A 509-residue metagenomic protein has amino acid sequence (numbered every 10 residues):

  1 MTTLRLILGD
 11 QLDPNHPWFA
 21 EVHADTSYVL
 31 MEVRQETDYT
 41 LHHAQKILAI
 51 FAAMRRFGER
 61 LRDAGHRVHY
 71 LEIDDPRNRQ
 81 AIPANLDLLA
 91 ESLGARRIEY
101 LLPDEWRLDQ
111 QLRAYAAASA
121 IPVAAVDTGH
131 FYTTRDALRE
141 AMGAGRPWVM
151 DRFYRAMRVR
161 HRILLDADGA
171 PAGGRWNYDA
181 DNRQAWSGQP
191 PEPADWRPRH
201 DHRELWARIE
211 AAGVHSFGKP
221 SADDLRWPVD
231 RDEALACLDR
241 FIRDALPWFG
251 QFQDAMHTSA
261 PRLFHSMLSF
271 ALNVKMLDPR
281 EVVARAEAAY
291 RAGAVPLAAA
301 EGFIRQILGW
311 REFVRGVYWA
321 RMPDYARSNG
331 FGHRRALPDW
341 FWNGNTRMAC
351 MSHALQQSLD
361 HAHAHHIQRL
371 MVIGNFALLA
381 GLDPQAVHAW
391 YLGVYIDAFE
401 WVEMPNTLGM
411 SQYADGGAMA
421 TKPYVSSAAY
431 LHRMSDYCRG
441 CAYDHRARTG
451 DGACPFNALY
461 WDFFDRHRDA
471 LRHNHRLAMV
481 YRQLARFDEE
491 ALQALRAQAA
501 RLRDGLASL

Functional and structural regions predicted by a protein language model:
M1-I73: N-terminal beta-strand-loop-alpha-helix module at the start of alpha/beta ligand-binding or catalytic domains
L8, A236, A255, S259-L509: C-terminal catalytic domain of photolyase/cryptochrome flavoproteins, centering on the FAD-binding pocket
Q11-D13, R77, L102-Q110, L378: Gly/Ser/Thr-rich loops at beta-strand to alpha-helix junctions that form or flank small-molecule/cofactor-binding
N15-F19, T40-H42, Q80-P83, L108-R113 (+2 more regions): A short acidic (Asp/Glu
M31, P122-T134, W401-G409: A generic structural motif
E36, M157-A271, T449-F456, R468-L509: A eukaryotic "domain-start" boundary segment
H66-Q80, W340-N343: Glycine-rich phosphate-binding "P-loop"
A81-W227: Beta-rich, aromatic/charged-enriched effector core domains that present basic-aromatic interfaces for binding
